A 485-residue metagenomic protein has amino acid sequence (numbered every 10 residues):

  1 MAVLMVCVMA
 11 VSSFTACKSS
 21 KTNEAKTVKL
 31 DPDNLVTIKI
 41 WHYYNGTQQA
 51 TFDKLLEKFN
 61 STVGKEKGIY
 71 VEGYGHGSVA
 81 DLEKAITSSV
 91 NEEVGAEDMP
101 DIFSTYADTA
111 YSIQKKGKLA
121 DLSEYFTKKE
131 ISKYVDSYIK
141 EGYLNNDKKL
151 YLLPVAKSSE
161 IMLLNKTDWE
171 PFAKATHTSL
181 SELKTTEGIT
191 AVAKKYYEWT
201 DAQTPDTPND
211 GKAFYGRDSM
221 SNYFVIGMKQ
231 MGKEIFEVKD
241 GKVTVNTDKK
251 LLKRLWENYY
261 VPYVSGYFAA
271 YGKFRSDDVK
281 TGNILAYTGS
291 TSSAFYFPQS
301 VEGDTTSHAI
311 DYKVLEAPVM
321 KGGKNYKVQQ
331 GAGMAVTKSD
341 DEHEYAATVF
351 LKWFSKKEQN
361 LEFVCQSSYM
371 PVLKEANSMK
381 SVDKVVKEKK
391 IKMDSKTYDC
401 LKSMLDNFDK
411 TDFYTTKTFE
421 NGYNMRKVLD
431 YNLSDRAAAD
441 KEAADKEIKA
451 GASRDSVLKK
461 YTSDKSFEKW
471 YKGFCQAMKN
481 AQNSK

Functional and structural regions predicted by a protein language model:
S13-A16: C-terminal motif of bacterial Sec signal peptides marking the signal peptidase cleavage site
K26, E83, T105-I161, P205-T207 (+1 more regions): Hinge/lid segment of periplasmic solute-binding proteins
D33-K39, Y44-D108, D277: Early extracytoplasmic/lumenal segment of secretory-pathway proteins
E124-V135, T178-L183, T207-P208, F214 (+3 more regions): Short, solvent-exposed loop/beta-turn-alpha elements that line the ligand-binding surface or hinge of extracytoplasmic
N146-E160, E187-T244, I284: Extracytoplasmic/periplasmic solute-binding protein
T190-Y197, V238-G272, A317, D430: Glycine-centered hinge/linker elements that transmit conformational signals in sensory and ligand-binding systems
S265, G303-N377: Extracytoplasmic/periplasmic substrate-recognition and gating elements
I391-S395, D399-K485: Conserved C-terminal helix/tail region of periplasmic/extracytoplasmic solute-binding proteins
